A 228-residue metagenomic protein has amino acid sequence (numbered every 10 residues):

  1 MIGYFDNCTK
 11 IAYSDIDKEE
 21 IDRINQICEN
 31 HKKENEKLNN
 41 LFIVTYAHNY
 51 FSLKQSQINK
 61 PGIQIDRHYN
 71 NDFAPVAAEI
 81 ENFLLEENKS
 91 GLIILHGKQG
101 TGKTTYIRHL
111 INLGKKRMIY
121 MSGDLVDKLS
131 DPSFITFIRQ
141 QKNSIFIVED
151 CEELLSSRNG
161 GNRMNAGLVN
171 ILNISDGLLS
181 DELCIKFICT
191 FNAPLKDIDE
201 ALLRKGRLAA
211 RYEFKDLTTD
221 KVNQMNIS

Functional and structural regions predicted by a protein language model:
D6-Q55: Interdomain "pre-motor" coupling segment immediately N-terminal to P-loop NTPase/helicase cores
I58-L85: N-terminal pre-Walker A segment at the start of P-loop NTPase domains
N88-Y106: Walker A/P-loop nucleotide-binding motif
N112-S122, Q141: Post-Walker A helix-loop "phosphate-sensing" segment adjacent to the P-loop in P-loop NTPases
D131-E182: Conserved nucleotide-sensing/catalytic segment adjacent to the nucleotide-binding pocket in NTP-handling enzymes
D150, F187-P194, L217: A short beta-strand-to-loop transition that corresponds to the Sensor-1 phosphate-sensing loop of AAA+ P-loop ATPases
E200-L217: A short helix-turn-beta junction within AAA+ P-loop NTPase domains corresponding to the substrate/partner-engaging
Y212, D216-V222, N226-S228: Conserved AAA+ ATPase small/helical "lid" subdomain
